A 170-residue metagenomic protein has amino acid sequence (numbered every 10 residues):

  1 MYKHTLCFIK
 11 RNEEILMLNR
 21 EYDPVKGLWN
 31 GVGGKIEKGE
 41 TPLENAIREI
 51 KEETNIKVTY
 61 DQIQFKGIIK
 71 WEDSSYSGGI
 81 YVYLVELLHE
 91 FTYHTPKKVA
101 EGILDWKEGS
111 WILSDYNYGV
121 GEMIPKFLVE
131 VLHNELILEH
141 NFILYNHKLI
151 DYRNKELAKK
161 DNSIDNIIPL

Functional and structural regions predicted by a protein language model:
M1-L16, K35: Conserved N-terminal beta-strand and adjoining loop/helix that marks the start of the Nudix/MutT-like hydrolase domain
R20-P24: Short connector loops/turns at beta-strand edges and beta->alpha or beta->beta junctions
L28-W29: A positional/architectural concept
V32: Substrate-binding/active-site groove segments that recognize and process beta-1,4-linked N-acetyl-hexosamine
I36-Y60, K70-V131, N154-L170: Unchanged
G67: Catalytic phosphate/metal-binding cores of nucleic-acid and nucleotide-processing enzymes, i.e., regions that mediate
P125-K155: Short, active-site-adjacent segments that bind or coordinate small-molecule cofactors and metal centers
